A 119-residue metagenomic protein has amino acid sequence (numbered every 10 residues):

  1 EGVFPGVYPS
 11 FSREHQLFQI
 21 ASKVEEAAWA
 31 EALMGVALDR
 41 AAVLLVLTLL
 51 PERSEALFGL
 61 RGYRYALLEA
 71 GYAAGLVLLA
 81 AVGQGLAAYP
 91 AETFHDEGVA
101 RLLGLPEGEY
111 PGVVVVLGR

Functional and structural regions predicted by a protein language model:
E1-R119: Acidic, surface-exposed loops and disordered segments
